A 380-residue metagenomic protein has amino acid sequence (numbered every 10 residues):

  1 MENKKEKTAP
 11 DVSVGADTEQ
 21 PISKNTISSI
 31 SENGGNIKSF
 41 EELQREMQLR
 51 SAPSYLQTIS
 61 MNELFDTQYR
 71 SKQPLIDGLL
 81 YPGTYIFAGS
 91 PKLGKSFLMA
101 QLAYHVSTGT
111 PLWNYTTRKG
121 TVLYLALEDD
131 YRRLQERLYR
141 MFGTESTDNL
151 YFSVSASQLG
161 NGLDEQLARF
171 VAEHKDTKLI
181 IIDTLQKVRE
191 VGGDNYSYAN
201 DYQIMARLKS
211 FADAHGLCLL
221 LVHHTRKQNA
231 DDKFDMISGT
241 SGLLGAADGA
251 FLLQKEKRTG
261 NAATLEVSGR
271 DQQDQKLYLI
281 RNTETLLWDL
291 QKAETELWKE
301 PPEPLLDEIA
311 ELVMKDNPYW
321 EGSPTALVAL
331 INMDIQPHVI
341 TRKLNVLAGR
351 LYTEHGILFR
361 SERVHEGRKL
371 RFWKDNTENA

Functional and structural regions predicted by a protein language model:
M1-P53: Short, small/acidic-rich helices and loops at N termini and domain boundaries of DNA replication/processing enzymes
E46-E145: The Walker A/P-loop phosphate-binding site
R70-S71, L93, T116-Q203, S210 (+3 more regions): Conserved inter-motif catalytic segment of the P-loop NTP-binding fold
S71, I86-A88, K92, S96-F97 (+3 more regions): Phosphate-binding/switch region of NTP-binding enzymes
L80, A103, Y124, D183 (+6 more regions): Conserved RecA-like P-loop NTPase ATPase core
D130, L134, L159, L163 (+9 more regions): Helical mechanochemical/support elements of P-loop NTPase systems and associated helical scaffolds
Y278-A380: DNA transaction DNA-binding modules
